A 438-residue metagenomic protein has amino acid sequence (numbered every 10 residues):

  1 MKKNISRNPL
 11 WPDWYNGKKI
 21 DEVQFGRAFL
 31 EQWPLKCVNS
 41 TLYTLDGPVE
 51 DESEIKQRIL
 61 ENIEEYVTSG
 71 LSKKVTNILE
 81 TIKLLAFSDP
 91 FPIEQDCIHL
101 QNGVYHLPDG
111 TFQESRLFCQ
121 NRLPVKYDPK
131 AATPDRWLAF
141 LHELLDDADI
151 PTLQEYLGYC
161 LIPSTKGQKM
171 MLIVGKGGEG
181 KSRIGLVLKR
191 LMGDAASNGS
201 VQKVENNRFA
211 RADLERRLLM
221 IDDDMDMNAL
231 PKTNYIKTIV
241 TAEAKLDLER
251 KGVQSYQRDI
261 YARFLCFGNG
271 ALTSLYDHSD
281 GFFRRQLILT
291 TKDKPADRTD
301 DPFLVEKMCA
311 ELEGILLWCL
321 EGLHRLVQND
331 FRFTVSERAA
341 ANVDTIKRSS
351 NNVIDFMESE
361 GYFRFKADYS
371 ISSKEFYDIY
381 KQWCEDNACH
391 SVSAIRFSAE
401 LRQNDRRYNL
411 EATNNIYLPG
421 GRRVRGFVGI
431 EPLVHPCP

Functional and structural regions predicted by a protein language model:
M1-K2, V38-Y66: Modules that initiate DNA replication and primer synthesis
M1-V38, E64-P438: Feature primarily recognizes SF3-like P-loop helicase cores of small DNA viruses
